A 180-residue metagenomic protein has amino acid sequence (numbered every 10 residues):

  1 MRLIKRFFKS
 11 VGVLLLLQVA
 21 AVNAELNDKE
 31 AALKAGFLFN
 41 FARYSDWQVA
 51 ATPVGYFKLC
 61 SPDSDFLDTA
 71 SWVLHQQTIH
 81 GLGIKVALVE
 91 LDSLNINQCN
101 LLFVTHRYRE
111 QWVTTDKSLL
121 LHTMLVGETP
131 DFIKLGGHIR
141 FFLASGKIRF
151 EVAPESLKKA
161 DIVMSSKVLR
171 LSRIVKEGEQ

Functional and structural regions predicted by a protein language model:
R2-K9, V22-Q180: Short hydrophobic alpha-helices and adjacent helix-cap/hinge residues
L17-A21: N-terminal signal peptide c-region/cleavage motif recognized by signal peptidases
